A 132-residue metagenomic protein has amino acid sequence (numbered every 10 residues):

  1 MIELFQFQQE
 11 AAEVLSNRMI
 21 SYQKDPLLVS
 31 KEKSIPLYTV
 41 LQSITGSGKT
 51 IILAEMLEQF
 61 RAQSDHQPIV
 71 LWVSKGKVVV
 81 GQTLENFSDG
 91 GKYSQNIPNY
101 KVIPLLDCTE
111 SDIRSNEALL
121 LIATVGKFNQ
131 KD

Functional and structural regions predicted by a protein language model:
M1-D132: N-terminal helicase ATP-binding lobe
